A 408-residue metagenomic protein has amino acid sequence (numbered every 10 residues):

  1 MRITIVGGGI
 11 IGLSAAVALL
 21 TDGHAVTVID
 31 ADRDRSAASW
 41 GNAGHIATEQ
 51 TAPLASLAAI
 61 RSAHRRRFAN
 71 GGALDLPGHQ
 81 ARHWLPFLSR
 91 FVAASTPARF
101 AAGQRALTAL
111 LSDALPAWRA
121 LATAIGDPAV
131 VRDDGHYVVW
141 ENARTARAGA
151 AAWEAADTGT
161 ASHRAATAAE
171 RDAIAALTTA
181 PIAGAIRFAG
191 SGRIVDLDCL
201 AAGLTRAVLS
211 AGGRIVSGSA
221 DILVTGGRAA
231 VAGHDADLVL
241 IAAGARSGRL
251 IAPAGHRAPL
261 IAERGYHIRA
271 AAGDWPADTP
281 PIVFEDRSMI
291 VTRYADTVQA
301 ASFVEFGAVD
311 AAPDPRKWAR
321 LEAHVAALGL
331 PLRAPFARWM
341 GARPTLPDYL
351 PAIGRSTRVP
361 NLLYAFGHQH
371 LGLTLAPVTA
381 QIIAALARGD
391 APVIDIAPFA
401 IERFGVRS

Functional and structural regions predicted by a protein language model:
R2-V28: N-terminal Rossmann-like FAD-binding beta1-loop-alpha1 element of flavoenzymes
T21-G41: Glycine-rich FAD pyrophosphate-binding loop
G44-H45, Q50, L54-A94, V224 (+1 more regions): Active-site substrate-recognition segment that forms the wall of the catalytic cavity or substrate channel
L85-R206: Rossmann-like flavin
V139, A143-R144, A166-I174, A262-E263 (+4 more regions): Flavin (FAD/FMN) cofactor-binding core of flavoprotein oxidoreductases
A168-I174, R193, R214-A230: A conserved short coil-to-beta-strand element within the FAD-binding core of flavoproteins
